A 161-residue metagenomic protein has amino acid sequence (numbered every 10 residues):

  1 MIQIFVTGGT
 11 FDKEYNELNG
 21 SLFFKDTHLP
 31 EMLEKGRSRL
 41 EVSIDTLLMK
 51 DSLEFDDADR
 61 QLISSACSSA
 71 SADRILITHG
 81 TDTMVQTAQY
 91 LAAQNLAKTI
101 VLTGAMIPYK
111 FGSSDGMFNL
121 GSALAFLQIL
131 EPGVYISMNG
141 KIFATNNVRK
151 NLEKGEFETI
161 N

Functional and structural regions predicted by a protein language model:
M1-N161: Active-site histidine-anchored catalytic micro-motif
